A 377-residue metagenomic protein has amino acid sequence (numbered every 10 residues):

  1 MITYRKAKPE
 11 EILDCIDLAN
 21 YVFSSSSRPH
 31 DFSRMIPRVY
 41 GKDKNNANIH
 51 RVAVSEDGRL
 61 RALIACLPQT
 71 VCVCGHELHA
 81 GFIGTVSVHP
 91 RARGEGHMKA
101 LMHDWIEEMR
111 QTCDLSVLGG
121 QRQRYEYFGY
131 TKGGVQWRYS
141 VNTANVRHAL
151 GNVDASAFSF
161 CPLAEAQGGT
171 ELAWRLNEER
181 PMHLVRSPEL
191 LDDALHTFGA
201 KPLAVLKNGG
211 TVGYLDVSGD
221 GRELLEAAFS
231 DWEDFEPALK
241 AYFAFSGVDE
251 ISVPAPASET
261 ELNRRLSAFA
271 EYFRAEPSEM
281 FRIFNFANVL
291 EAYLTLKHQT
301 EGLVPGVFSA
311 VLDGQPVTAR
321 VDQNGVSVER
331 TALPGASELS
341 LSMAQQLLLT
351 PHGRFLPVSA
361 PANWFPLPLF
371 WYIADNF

Functional and structural regions predicted by a protein language model:
M1-P68, G75-L78, F82, R147-P188 (+1 more regions): Short amphipathic alpha-helix that is part of the acyltransferase structural core
N48-V52, L63, T85, A200-A204 (+2 more regions): Short hydrophobic/aromatic beta-strand element in the GNAT-like acyltransferase core that lines or flanks the acyl-donor
A62-C66, V212-V217, V317-V321: Broad, structure-driven detector of short, well-ordered beta-strand segments within folded domains
T85-V88, G94-E107, D231-A244: Conserved acetyl-CoA-binding loop-helix of GNAT-fold acetyltransferases
M102-G120, S246-A257: Conserved GNAT acetyl-CoA-binding A-motif
G119-R122, F128: Glycine-rich, histidine-containing beta strand-loop boundary motifs that form or position
Q123, T131-A149, K240-F377: Active-site/acyl-donor-binding loops of N-acyltransferases
Q136-A244, P256, F284-V304: Amide-forming acyltransferase catalytic core, primarily the GNAT-like/NAT-type and related acyltransferase folds
